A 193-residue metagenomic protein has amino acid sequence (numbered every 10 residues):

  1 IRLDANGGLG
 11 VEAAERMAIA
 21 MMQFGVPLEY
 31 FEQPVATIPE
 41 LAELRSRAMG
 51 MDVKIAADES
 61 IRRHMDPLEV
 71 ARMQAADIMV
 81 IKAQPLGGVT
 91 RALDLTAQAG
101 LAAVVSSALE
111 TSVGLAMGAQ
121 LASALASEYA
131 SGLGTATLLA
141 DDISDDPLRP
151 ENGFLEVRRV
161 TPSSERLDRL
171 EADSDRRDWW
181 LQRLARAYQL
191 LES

Functional and structural regions predicted by a protein language model:
I1-A116, I143, L148: Catalytic core of soluble alpha/beta enzymes
V11, E110-S193: Flexible C-terminal active-site loop/helix
